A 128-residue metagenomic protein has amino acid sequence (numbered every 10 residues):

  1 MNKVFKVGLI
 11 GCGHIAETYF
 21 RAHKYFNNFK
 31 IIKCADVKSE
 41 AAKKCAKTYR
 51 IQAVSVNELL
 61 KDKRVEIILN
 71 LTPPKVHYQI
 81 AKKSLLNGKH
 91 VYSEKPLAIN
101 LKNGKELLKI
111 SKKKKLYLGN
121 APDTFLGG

Functional and structural regions predicted by a protein language model:
M1-Y49: N-terminal Rossmann-like dinucleotide-binding module
C12, N70, P96, A121-P122: Glycine- and other small-residue-rich loops at beta-strand/loop junctions that grip anionic moieties
I15, Y19, Q52, H77 (+3 more regions): Conserved donor sugar-nucleotide recognition element shared by glycan-biosynthetic enzymes
F26, D62-K63, G127: Acidic-histidine catalytic/liganding microenvironments
F26-N28, N87, K112-L116: Short helix-capping segments at alpha-helix termini
I31, A53, V91, Y117-L118: Hydrophobic beta-strand scaffold residues
I51-I110: Beta-loop-alpha module in the N-terminal Rossmann-like domain of NAD(P)-dependent dehydrogenases, especially those
A98-G128: A contiguous active-site-proximal alpha/beta segment in oxidoreductase catalytic domains
